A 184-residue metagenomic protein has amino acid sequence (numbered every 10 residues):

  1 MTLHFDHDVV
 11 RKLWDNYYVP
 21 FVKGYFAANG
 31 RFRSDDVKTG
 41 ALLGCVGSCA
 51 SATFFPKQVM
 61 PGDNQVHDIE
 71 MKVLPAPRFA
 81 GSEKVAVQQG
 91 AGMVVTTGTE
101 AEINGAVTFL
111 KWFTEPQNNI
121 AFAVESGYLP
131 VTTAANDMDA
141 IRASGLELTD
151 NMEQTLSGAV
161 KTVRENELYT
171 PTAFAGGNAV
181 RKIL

Functional and structural regions predicted by a protein language model:
M1-K12, P61-V66, R78-K84, A143-E147: Short, solvent-exposed loop/beta-turn-alpha elements that line the ligand-binding surface or hinge of extracytoplasmic
T2-G30, M71, A76: Glycine-centered hinge/linker elements that transmit conformational signals in sensory and ligand-binding systems
V9-N16, A101-F113, A121: Short amphipathic alpha-helical coupling segments at ligand-binding clamshell hinges and other catalytic/signaling
T39-S51: Alpha-to-beta junction loops
C49-H67: A ligand-binding cleft/hinge motif common to bilobed small-molecule-binding domains
A86-A101, A121: A bilobed periplasmic-binding-protein/Venus flytrap-type ligand-binding module shared by bacterial periplasmic
K111-D137: Periplasmic-binding protein-like
D150-L184: C-terminal capping/gating helix-and-loop segments adjacent to ligand/active sites or protein-protein/ligand interfaces
